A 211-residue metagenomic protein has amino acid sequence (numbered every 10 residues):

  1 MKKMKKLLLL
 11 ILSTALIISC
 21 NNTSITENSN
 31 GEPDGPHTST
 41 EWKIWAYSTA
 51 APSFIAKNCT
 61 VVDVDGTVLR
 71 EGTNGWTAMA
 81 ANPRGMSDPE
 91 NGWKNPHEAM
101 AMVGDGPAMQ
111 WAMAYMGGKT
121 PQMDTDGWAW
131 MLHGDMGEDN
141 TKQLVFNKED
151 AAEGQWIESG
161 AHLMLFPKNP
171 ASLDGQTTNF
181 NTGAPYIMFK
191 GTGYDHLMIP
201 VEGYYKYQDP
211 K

Functional and structural regions predicted by a protein language model:
M1-L7: Positively charged n-region of N-terminal signal peptides that target proteins for export
L7-A15: Sec-dependent N-terminal signal peptides
I18-S19: C-terminal motif of bacterial Sec signal peptides marking the signal peptidase cleavage site
N22-I25: Signal peptide cleavage region of secreted peptide precursors
E27-K211: Primary mode marks residue(s) on the alpha4-beta5-alpha5 output face of response regulator receiver
